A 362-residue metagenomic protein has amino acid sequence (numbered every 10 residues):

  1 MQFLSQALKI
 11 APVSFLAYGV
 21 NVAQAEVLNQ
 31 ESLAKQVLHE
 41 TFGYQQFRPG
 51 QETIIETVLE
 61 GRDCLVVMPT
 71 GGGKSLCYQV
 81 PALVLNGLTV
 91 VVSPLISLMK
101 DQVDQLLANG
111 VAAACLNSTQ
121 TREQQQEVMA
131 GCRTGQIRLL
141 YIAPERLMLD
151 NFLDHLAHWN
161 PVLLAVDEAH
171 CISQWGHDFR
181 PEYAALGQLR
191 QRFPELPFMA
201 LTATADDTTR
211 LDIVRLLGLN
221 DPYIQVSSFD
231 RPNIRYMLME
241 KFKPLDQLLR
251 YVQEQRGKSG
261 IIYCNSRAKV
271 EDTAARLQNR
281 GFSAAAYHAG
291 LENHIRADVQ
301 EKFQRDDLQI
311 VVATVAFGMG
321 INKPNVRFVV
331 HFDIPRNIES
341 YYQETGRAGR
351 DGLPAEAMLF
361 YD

Functional and structural regions predicted by a protein language model:
F3: Cationic, low-complexity basic patches in intrinsically disordered or flexible, solvent-exposed regions
K9, S14-Q24: Short, positively charged and aromatic/hydrophobic N-terminal segments
L28, S32, Q36-T41, Q45 (+5 more regions): Helicase motor core with emphasis on the C-terminal RecA-like subdomain
S97: Conserved Rossmann-like nucleotide-cofactor binding loop
